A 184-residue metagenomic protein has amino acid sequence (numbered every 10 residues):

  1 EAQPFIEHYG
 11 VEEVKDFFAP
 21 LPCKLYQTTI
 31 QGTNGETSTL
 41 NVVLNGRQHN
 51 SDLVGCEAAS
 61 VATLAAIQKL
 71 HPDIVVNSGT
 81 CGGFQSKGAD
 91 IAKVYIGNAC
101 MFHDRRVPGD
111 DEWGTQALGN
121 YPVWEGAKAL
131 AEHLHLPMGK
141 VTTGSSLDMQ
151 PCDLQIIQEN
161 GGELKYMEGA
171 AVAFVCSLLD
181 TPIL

Functional and structural regions predicted by a protein language model:
E1-L64: N-terminal short beta-loop-beta anion/metal-coordinating cradle
L40-V42, V75, M138, I183: Conserved beta-strand scaffold positions in the cores of enzyme catalytic domains, especially in NTP/NDP-utilizing
L44, S78-C81: Glycine-rich beta-strand-to-loop/alpha-helix junction loops that act as flexible
A66-D73, L179-T181: Glycine-rich phosphate-binding loop signature in dinucleotide/nucleotide-binding domains
H71-V76, G162: Proline-aspartate-enriched helix->loop->beta-strand connector
T80-L164: Mid-sequence, gly/pro-rich, charge-dense loop/helix-turn segments that line enzyme active sites
P151-L184: A C-terminal functional module that forms or caps the active site or interfaces directly with catalytic machinery
